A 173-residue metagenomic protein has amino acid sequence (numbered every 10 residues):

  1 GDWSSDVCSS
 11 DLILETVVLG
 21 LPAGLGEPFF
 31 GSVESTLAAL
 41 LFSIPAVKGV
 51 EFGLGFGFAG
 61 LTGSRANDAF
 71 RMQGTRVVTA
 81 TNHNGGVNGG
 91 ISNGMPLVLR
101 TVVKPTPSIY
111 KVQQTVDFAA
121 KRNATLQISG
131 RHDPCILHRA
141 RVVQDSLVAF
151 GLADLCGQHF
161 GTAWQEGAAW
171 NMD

Functional and structural regions predicted by a protein language model:
G1-V7: Single conserved hydrophobic/aromatic residue that forms the stacking wall/gate of nucleotide- or nucleobase-binding
V7, I91, L147: Active-site His/Glu-centered metal-binding helix of metallohydrolases
S10-N123: Glycine-rich anion/phosphate-binding loop at the beta-strand->alpha-helix junction
V98, S108-D173: Internal helix-turn-beta structural module
